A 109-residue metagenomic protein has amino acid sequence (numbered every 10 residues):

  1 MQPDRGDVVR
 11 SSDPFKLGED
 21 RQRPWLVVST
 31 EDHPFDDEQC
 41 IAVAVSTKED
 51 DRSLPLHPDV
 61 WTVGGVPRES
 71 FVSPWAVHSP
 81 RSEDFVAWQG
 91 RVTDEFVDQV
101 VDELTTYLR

Functional and structural regions predicted by a protein language model:
M1, T62-R109: C-terminal terminal-subdomain/extension
D4: Structured loop/turn residues at beta-strand edges in well-structured enzyme cores
S11, G18-T62: Compact nucleic-acid interaction/catalytic patches
S12-K16, D84-A87: Short helix-to-loop capping/linker segments positioned immediately adjacent to catalytic or ligand/cofactor-binding
K16, K48-D51, P67-P74: Membrane-targeting and insertion segments and their boundary/processing signals
